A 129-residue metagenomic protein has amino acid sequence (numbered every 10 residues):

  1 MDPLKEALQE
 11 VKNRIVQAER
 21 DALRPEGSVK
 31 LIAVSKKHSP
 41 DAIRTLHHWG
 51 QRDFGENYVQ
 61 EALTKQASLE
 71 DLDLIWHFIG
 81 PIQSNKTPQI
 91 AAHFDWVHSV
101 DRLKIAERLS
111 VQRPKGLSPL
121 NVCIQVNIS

Functional and structural regions predicted by a protein language model:
M1-S129: Conserved alpha/beta-domain cores
